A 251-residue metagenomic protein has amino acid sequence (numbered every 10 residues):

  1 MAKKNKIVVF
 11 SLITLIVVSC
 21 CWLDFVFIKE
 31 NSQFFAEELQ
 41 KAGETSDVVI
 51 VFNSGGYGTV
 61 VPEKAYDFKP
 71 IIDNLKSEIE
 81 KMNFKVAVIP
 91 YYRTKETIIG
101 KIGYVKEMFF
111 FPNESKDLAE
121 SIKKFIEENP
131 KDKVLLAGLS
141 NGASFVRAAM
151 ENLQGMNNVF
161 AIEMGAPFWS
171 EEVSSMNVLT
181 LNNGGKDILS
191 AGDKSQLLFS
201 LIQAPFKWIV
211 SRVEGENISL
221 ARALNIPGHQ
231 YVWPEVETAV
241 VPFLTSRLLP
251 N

Functional and structural regions predicted by a protein language model:
M1-I16: N-terminal Sec-pathway targeting helices
I16-F34: Membrane-interface motif at the C-terminal end of an N-terminal transmembrane signal
K29-Y92: Short, surface-exposed "cap/lid" segments of acyl-processing enzymes
G56-Y57, R93-T97, S140-G142: Short, internal active-site loops enriched in acidic
V61-F68, M108-S115, L139, H229 (+1 more regions): Solvent-exposed, acidic/flexible segments
F68-N129, L179-G185: A glycine-rich, hydrophobic loop/mini-helix early in the fold
K116-I188: Serine-dependent carboxylesterase/thioesterase catalytic core of lipase-like alpha/beta-hydrolase/SGNH enzymes
S175-N251: Lipolytic serine-hydrolase domain surface
